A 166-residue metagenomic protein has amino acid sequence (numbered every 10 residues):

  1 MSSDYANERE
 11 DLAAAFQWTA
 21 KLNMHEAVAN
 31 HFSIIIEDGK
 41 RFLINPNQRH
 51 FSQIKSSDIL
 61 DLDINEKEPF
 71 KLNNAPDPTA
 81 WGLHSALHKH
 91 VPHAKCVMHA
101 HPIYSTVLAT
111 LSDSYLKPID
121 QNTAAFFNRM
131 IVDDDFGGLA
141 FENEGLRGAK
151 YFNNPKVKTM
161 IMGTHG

Functional and structural regions predicted by a protein language model:
M1-G166: Glycine-rich flexible loops
